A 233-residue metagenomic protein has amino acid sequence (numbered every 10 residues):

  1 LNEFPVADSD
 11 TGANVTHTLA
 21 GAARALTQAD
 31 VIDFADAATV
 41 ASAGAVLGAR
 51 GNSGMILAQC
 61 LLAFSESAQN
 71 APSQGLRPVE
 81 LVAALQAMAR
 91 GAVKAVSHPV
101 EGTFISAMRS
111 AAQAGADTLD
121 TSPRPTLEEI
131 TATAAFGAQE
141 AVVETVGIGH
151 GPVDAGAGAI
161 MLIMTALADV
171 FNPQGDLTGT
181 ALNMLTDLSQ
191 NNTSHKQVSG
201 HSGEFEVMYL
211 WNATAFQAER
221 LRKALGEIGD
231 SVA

Functional and structural regions predicted by a protein language model:
L1-A233: N-terminal loops that bind phosphate or other acidic moieties and the adjacent beta-alpha structural core
